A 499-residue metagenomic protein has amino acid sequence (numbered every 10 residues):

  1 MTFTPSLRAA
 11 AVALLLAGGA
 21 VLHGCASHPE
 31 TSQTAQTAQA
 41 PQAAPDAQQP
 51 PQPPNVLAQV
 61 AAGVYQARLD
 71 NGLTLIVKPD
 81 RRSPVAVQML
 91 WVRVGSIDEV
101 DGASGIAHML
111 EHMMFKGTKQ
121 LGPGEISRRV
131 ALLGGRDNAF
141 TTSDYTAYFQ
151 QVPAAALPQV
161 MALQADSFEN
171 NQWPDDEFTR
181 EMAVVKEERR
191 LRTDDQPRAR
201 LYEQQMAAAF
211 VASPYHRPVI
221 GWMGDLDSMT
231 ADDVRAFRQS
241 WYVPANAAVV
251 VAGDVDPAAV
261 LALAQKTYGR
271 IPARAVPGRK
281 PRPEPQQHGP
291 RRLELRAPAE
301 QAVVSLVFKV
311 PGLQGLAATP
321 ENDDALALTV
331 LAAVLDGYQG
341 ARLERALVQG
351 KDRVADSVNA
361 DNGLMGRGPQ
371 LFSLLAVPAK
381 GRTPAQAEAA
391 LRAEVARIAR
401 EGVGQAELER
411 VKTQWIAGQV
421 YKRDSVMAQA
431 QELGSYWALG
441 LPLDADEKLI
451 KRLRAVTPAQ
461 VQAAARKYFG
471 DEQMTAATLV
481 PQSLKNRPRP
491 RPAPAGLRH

Functional and structural regions predicted by a protein language model:
M1-A11: Bacterial N-terminal signal peptides that target proteins for export
V21-G24: C-terminal motif of bacterial Sec signal peptides marking the signal peptidase cleavage site
A26-H28: Bacterial signal peptide processing site
E30-Y65: Post-signal peptide N-terminal segment of mature Sec-exported envelope proteins
Q48-P50, V211, V219, V243 (+3 more regions): An aromatic/glycine/proline-enriched structural segment found at the starts of mature extracellular/organellar domains
Q52-V92, S96: Mature N-terminal segment immediately following signal peptide/propeptide cleavage in secreted/periplasmic
K78, S83-M109, P123-S167, P197-G224 (+5 more regions): M16 family metallopeptidases and their MPP-like homologs
